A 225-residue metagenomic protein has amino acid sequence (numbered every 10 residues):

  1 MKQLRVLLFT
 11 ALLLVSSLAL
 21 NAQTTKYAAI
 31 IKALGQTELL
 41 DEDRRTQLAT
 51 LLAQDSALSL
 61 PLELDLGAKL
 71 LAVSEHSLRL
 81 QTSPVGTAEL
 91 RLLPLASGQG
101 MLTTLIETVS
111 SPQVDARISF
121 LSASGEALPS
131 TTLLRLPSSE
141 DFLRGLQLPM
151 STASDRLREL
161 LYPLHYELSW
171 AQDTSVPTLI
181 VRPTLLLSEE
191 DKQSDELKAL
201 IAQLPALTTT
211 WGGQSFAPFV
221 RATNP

Functional and structural regions predicted by a protein language model:
M1-L8: Bacterial N-terminal signal peptides that target proteins for export
L8-S17: Bacterial N-terminal signal peptides
L18-A22: Sec/Tat signal peptide C-region and signal peptidase I cleavage site
Q23-L95: Terminal domain-start segments
L80, T108-V114, D195-L200: Short consensus segments that form the blades of beta-propeller domains, in both extracellular/periplasmic
V85-E89, T103, Q113-I118, Y162-H165 (+1 more regions): Short, surface-exposed coil-to-beta transition loops
G100-V109, P177-P183: Short beta-strand elements that form the blades of beta-propeller/WD-repeat-like and other beta-sheet-rich scaffold
S130-G212, A217-P225: Short aromatic loop motif centered on NTY/YTY
